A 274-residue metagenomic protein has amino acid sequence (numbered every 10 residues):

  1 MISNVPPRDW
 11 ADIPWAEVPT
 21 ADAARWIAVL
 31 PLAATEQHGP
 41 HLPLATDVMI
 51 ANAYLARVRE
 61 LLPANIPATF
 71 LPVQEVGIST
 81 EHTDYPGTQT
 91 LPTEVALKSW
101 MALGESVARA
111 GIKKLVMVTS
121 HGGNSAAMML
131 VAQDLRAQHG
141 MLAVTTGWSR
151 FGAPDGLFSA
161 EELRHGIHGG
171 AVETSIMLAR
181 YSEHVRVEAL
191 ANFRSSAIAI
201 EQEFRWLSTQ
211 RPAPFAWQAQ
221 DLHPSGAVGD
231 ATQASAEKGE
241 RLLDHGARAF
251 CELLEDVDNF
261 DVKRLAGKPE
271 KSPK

Functional and structural regions predicted by a protein language model:
M1-K114, G122-K274: Extended, histidine- and acidic-residue-enriched regions that form the cofactor-binding/catalytic faces
M117: Conserved SAM-binding loop
